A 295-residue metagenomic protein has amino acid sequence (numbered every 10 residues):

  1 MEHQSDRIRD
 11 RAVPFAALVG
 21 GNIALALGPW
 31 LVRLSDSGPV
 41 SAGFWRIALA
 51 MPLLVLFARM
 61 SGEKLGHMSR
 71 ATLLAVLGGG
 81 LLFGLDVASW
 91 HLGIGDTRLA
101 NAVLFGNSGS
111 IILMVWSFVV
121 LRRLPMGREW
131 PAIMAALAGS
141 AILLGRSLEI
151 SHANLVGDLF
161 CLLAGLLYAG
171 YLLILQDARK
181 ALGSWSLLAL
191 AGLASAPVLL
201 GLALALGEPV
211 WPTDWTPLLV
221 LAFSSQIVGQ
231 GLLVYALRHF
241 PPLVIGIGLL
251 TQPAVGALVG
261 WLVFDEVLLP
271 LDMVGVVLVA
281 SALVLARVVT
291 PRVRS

Functional and structural regions predicted by a protein language model:
M1-F44, G78-L81, S89, I150-D177 (+2 more regions): Glycine-/small-residue-enriched transmembrane alpha-helix faces in small-molecule transporters and effluxers
E2, I47, R146, D214 (+1 more regions): C-terminal-most transmembrane helix of multi-pass membrane proteins
V13-I23, W45, R59, K64-S89 (+5 more regions): Loop-to-transmembrane-helix transition segments
L25, L31-R33, L54, L113-V119 (+4 more regions): Transmembrane alpha-helical segments that form core, pore/gating elements of small-molecule transporters/exporters
S35, A42, R46, L77 (+8 more regions): Hydrophobic/aromatic residues within transmembrane alpha-helices of multi-pass small-molecule transporters
S41-P52, H91-L124, A164, P242-W261: Specific alpha-helical transmembrane segments that line the substrate/conduction pathway and gating interfaces
L54, A58, L77, F83 (+5 more regions): Hydrophobic transmembrane alpha-helices of multi-pass small-molecule transport proteins
A102-S108, I174-A196, Q226-L262: Helix-helix packing/entry segments at the starts of transmembrane helices
